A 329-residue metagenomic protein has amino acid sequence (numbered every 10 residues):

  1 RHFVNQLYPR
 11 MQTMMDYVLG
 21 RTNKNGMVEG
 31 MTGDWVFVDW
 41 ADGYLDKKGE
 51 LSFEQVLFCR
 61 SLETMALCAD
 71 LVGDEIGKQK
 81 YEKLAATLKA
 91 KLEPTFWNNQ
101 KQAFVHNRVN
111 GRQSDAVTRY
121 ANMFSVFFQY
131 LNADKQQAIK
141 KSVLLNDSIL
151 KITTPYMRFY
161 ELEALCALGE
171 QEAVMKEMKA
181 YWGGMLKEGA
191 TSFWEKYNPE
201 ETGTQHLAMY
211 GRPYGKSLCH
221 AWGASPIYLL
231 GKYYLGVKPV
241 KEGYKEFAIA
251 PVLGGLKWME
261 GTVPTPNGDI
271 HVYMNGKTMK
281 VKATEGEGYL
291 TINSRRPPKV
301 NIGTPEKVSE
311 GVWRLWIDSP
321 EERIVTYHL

Functional and structural regions predicted by a protein language model:
R1-E54, V72-N122, E188, Y244: Active-site acid/base region of carbohydrate-active enzymes
R1-F3, L57-E75, M123-A133, Y160-G169 (+1 more regions): Well-ordered alpha-helical scaffold segments within catalytic/enzyme domains
Q6, R10-Y17, L57-R60, T64 (+8 more regions): Extracytoplasmic/secreted proteins, especially bacterial periplasmic and envelope-associated proteins
N25-A41, K135-V143, W182-M185, G189-G203: Flexible glycine/proline-rich, aromatic-decorated loop/lid segments
M31-W35, K47, T118-A121, T153-Y156 (+2 more regions): Aromatic- and carboxylate-enriched substrate-binding clefts and catalytic-loop regions of carbohydrate-active enzymes
A41-L57, K101-N122, F128, K141-R158 (+1 more regions): Solvent-exposed loop and edge beta-strand segments that line ligand/cofactor-binding and catalytic clefts
I149-E188, T204: Repeat-solenoid scaffold signature
M175-L329: Non-catalytic C-terminal accessory modules of carbohydrate-active enzymes
